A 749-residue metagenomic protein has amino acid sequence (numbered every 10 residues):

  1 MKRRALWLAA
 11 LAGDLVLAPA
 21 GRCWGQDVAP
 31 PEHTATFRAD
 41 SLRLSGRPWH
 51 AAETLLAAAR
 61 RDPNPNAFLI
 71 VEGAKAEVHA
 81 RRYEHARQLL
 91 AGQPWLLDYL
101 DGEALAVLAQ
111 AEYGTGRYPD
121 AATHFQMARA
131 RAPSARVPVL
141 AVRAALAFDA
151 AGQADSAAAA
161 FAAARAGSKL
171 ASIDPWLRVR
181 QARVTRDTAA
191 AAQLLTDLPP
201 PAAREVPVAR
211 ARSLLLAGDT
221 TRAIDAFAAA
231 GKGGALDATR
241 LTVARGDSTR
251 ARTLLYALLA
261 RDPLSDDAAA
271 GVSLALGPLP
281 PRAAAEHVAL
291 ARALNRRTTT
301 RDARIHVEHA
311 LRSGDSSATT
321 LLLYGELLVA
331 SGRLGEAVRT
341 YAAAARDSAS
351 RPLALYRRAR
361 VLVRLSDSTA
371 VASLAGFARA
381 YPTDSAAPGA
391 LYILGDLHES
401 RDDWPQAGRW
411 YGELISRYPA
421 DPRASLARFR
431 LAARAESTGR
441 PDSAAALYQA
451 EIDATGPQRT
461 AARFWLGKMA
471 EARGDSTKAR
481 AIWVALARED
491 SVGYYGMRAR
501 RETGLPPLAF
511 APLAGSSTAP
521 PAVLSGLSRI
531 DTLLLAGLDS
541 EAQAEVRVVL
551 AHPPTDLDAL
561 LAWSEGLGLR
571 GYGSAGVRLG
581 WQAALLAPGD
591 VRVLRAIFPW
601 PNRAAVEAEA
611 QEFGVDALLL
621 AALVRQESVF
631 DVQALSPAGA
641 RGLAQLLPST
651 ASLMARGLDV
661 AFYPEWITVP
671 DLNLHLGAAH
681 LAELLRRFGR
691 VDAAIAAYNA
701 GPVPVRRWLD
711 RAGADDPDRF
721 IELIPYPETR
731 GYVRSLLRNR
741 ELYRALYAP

Functional and structural regions predicted by a protein language model:
C23-K75, H79-R81, E103, P263-S273 (+3 more regions): N-terminal leader/linker segments that initiate helical-solenoid repeat arrays
R38, G73, L108, A144 (+11 more regions): Structural register within alpha-helical repeat arrays
S45, A80, T115, A151 (+12 more regions): Structural motif corresponding to the intra-repeat A-B loop/turn of tetratricopeptide repeats
L55-L56, L90, F125, F161 (+10 more regions): Hydrophobic/aromatic packing residues within the alpha-helices of TPR/SEL1-like helical repeat arrays
A59-N66, Q93-G102, A128-P138, A163-P175 (+13 more regions): Short solvent-exposed coil/turn linkers within tandem alpha-helical repeat scaffolds
A380, G389-Y392, S400-Q406, W410-G412 (+13 more regions): Catalytic glycan-binding domains that act on GlcNAc-containing polysaccharides
